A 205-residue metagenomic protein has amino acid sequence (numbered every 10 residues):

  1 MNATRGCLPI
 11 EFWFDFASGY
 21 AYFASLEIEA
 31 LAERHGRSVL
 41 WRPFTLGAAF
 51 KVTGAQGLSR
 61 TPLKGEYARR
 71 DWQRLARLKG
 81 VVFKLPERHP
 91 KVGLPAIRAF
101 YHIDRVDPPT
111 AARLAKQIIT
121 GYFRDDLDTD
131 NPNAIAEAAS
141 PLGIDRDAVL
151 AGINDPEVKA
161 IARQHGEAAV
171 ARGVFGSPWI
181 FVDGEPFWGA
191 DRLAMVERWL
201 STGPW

Functional and structural regions predicted by a protein language model:
A3-E11, A17-R37, R105, R113 (+1 more regions): C-terminal cap of thioredoxin/glutaredoxin-like
F16, Y22-Y122: Structural alpha/beta surface segment adjacent to cysteine/selenocysteine redox centers across thiol/disulfide enzymes
